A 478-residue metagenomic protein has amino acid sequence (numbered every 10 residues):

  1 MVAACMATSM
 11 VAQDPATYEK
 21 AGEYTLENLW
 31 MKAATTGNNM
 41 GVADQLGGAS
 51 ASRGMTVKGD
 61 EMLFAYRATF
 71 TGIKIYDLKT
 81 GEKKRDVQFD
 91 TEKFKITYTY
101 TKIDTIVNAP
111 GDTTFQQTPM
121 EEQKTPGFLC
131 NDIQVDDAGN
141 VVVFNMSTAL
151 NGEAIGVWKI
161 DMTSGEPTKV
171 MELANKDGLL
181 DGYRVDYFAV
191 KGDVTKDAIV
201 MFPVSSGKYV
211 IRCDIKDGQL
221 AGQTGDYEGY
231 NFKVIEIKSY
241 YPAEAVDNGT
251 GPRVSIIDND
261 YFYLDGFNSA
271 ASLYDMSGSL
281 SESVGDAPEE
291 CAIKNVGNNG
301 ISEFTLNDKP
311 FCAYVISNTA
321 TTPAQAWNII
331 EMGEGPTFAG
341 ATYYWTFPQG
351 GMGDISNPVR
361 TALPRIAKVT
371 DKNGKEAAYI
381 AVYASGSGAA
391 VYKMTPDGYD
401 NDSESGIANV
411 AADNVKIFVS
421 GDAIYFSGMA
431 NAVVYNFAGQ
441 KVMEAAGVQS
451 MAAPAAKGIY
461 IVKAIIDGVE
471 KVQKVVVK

Functional and structural regions predicted by a protein language model:
P15-N38, K83-V107, G111, P167-D177 (+3 more regions): Beta-propeller fold detector
K32-T71: Beta-strand-rich domains and repeat architectures in extracellular enzymes and scaffolds, especially beta-propellers
V42-G54, K95-K102, P119-Q134, M146 (+4 more regions): Repeated scaffold domains used in trafficking and secretory/extracellular systems, primarily beta-propellers
D60-F64, A138-V143, V194-M201, N259-Y263 (+2 more regions): Entry beta-strands of beta-propeller and related beta-repeat scaffolds
F70-D77, A149-K159, S205-D217, N268-S277 (+2 more regions): Structural motif
L264-S269, D275, L280-G350: Loop/turn-rich, solvent-exposed surfaces of beta-rich toroidal or solenoidal domains
D354-S403: Blade-level signature of beta-propeller repeat domains, shared across WD40, Kelch, NHL, RCC1 and BNR/Asp-box propellers
G406-K478: C-terminal outer-membrane/trafficking sorting elements
